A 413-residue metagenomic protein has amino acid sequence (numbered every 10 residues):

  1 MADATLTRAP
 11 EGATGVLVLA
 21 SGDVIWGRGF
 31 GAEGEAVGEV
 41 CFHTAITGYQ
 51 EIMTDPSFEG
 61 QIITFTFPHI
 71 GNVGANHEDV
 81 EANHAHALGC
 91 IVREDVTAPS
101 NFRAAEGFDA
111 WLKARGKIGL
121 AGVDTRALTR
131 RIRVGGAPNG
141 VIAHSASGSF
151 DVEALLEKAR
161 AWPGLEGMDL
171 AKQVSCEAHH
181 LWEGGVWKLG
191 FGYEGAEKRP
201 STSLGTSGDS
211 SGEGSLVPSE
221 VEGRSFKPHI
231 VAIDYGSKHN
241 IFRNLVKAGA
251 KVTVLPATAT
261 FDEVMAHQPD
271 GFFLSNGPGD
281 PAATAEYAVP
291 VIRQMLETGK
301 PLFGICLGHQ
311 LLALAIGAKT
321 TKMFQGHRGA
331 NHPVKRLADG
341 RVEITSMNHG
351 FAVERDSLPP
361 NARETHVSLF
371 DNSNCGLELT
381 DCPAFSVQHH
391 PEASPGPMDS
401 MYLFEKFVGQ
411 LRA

Functional and structural regions predicted by a protein language model:
M1, G195-K227: Intrinsic disorder/low-complexity segments
A2-R199, S225-T258, D262-H267, G279 (+2 more regions): RNA-binding accessory domains that recognize and position tRNA/RNA substrates
G29-G31, P68, N348, L379 (+1 more regions): Residue-level structural signal for beta-strand termini and adjacent loop
I118, H229, P301-F303, K319 (+1 more regions): Proline-centered loop/turn at the N-terminus of a beta-strand
H229-D234, T345-S346, F385-H389: Active-site-proximal beta-strand elements of phosphoester/diester hydrolases
G271, S275-A352, G396-L411: Cysteine-nucleophile active-site neighborhood
G340-C382: Catalytic beta-strand/loop cores that center a nucleophilic Ser/Cys/Thr and support acyl-enzyme chemistry
G376-A413: A glycine-centered loop/beta-turn motif at secondary-structure junctions
